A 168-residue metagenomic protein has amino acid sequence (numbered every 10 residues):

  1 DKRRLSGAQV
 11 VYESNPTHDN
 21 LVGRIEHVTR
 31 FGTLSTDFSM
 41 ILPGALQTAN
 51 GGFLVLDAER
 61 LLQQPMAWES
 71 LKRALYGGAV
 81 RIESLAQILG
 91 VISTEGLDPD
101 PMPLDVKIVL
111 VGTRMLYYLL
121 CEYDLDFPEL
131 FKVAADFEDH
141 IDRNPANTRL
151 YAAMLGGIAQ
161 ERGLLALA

Functional and structural regions predicted by a protein language model:
D1-C121, D126-T148, A152-L165: Conserved ASCE/P-loop NTPase catalytic core
